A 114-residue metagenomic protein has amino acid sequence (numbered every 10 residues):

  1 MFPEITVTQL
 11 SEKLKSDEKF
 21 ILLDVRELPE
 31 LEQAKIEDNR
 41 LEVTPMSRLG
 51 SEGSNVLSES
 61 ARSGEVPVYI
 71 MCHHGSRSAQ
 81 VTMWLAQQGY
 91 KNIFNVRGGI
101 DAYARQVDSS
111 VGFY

Functional and structural regions predicted by a protein language model:
M1-F20, L28-P67, R77-Y114: Rhodanese-like catalytic fold shared by cysteine-dependent sulfurtransferases and DSP/PTP-type phosphatases
I70-M71: Short, surface-exposed ligand- or partner-binding patches at beta-edge/loop junctions that are enriched in aromatics
